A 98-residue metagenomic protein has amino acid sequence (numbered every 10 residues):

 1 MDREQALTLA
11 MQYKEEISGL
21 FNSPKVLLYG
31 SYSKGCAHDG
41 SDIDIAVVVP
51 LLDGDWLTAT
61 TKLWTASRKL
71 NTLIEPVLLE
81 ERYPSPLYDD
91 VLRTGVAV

Functional and structural regions predicted by a protein language model:
M1-K25, K34-D39, P50-V98: Catalytic core of pol beta-like nucleotidyltransferases
Y29-S31: Glycine-rich beta-strand-to-loop/alpha-helix junction loops that act as flexible
D44-V47: Short beta-strand->loop micro-motif that forms the acidic, two-metal-ion catalytic signature in nucleotide-processing
